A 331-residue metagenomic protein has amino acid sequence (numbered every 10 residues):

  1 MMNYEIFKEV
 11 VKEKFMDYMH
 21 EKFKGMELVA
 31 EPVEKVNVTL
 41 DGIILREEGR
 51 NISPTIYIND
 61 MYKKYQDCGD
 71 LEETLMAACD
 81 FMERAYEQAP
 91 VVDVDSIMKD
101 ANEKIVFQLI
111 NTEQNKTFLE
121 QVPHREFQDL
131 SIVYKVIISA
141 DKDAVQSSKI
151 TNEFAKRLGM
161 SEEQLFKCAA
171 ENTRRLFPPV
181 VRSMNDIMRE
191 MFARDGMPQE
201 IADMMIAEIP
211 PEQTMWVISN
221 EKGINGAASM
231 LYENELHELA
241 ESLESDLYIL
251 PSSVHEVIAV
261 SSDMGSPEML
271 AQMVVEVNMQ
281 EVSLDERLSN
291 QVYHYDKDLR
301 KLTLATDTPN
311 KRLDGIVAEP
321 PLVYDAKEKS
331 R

Functional and structural regions predicted by a protein language model:
M1-V36, I43: N-terminal alpha-helical "arm" segments
N3-V11, F15, D70, T74 (+4 more regions): Short amphipathic alpha-helical segments
Y4, Y18, Y57, Y62-Y65 (+6 more regions): Sequence-level detector for tyrosine residue identity
Y4-E21, E190-R194, Q199-M230, Q280 (+1 more regions): Terminal alpha-helical anchor/extension segments at protein ends
V11-F23, A78, M82, Y86 (+3 more regions): Hydrophobic, Leu/Ile/Phe/Ala-enriched alpha-helical segments that form helix-helix packing faces
M19, F23, P90, F177-V181 (+2 more regions): Residue-level signal for secondary-structure boundary elements
M26-I218: Charged, alpha-helical interface segments at or near domain boundaries
N220-R331: C-terminal structured domains
